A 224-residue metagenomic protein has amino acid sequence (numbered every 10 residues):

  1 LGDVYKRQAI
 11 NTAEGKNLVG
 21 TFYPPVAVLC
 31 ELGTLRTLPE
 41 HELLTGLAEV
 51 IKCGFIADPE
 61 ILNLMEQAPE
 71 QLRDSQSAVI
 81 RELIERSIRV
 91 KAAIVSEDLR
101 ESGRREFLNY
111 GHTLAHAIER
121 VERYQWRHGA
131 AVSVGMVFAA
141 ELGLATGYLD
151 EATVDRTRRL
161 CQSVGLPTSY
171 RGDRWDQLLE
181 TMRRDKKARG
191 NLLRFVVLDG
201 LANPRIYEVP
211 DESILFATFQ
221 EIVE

Functional and structural regions predicted by a protein language model:
L1-Y5: Short, small-residue-biased leader/transition segments that mark boundaries at the very start of proteins
K6-P24: Short, glycine-/small-residue-rich phosphate/pyrophosphate-handling segment
V19, A27-C30, V196, P204: Short hydrophobic-aromatic micro-motifs
P25, L38, D155: Nucleotide-activated sugar donor-binding and catalytic core shared by glycosyltransferases and related lipid-linked
T34-A57: Conserved anion/nucleotide-ligand pocket segment
A48-I51, Y148-E224: C-terminal charged capping/lid subdomain of soluble metabolic enzymes
N63-D176: Active-site segments that bind and position negatively charged phosphate/pyrophosphate groups
